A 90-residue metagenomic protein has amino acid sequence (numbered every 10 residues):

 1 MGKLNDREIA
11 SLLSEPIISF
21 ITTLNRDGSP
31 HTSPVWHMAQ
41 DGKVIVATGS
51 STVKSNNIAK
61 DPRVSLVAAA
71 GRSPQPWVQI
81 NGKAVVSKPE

Functional and structural regions predicted by a protein language model:
M1-I18, P74: Extreme N-terminal tail/first-helix region
L13-N25, V64-L66: A short, Trp-centered hydrophobic/proline-enriched beta-strand micro-motif
N25-D27, A39: Short, acidic, Ser/Thr-enriched surface-loop or helix-capping motifs
S51-E90: Short, structured beta-strand-loop surface elements
